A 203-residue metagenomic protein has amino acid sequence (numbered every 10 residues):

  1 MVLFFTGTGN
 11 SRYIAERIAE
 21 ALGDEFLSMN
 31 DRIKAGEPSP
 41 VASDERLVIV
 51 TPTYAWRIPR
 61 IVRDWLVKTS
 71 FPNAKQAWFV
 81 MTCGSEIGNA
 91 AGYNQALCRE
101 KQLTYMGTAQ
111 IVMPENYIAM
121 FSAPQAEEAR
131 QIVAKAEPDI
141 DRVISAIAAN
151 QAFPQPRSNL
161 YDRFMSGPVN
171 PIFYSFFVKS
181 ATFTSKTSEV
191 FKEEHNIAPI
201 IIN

Functional and structural regions predicted by a protein language model:
V2, G7-Y13, E20-I33, E37 (+2 more regions): FMN-binding flavodoxin-like domain, especially the glycine-rich phosphate-binding loop
S185, E189-N203: Iron-sulfur cluster-binding cysteine motifs and their immediate structural context in ferredoxin-like electron-transfer
